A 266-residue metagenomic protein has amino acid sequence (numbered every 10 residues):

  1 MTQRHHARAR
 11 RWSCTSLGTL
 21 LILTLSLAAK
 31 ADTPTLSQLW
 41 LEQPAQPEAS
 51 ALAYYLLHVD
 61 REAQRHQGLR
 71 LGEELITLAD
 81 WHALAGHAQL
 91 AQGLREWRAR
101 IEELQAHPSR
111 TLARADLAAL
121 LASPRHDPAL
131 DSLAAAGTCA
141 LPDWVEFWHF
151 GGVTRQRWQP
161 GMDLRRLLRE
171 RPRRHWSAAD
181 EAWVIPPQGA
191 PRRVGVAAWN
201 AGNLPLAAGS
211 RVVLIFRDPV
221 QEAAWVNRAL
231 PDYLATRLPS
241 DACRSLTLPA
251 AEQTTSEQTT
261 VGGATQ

Functional and structural regions predicted by a protein language model:
M1-R10: N-terminal secretory signal peptides that target proteins for export/translocation
T2, A29-Q266: Ser/Thr/Pro/Gly-biased, low-complexity, turn-/loop-rich segments that often occur immediately after N-terminal
G18-T19, A29: Cleavable N-terminal signal peptides
